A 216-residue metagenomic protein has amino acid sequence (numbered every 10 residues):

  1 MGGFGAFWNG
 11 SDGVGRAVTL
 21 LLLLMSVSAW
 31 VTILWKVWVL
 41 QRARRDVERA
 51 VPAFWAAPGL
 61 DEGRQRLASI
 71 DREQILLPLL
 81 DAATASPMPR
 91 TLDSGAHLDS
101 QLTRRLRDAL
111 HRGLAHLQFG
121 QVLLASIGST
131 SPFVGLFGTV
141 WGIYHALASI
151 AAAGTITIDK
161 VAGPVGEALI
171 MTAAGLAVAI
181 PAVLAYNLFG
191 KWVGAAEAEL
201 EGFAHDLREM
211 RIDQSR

Functional and structural regions predicted by a protein language model:
M1-P52: Hydrophobic membrane-targeting segments
G2-A6, H145-A173: Membrane-water interface segments at transmembrane-helix boundaries in multipass membrane proteins
V18-L21, L124-I127, A162: Physicochemical signature of membrane-embedded alpha-helices that form the seven-helix bundle of GPCRs, emphasizing
V18-S28, S131-V134, G138-W141, L176: Residue-level signal for the membrane-embedded core of alpha-helical transmembrane segments, especially mid-helix
R44-G138, I143-T157, L184-R216: Predominantly long cytosolic amphipathic alpha-helical stalk/bundle segments
A168-L184: Hydrophobic alpha-helical transmembrane segments of polytopic membrane proteins
